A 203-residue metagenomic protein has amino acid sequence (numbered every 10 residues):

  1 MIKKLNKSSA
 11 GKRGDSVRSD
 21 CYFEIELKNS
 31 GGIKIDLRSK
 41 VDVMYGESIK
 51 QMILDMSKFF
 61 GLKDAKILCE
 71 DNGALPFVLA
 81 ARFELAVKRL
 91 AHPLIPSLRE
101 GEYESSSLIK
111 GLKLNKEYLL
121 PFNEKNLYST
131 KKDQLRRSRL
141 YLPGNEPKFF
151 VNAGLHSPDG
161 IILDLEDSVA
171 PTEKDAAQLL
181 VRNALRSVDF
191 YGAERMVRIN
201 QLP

Functional and structural regions predicted by a protein language model:
M1-A91, S107-S129: N-terminal intrinsically disordered, cationic/polar leader segments that include organellar targeting peptides
H92-P96: Short acidic, low-complexity intrinsically disordered linear motifs used for protein-protein interactions
R99-E102, K110-G111: Glycine-biased, low-complexity coil/linker segments
K131-Q134, R139-S157, I162-P203: Conserved alpha/beta-domain cores
